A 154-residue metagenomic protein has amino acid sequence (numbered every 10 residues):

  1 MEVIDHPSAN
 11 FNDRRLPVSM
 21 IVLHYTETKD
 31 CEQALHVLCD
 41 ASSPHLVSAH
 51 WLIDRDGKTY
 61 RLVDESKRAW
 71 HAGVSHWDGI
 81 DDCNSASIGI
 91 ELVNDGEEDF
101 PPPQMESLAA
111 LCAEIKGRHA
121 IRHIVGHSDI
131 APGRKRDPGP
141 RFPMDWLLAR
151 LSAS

Functional and structural regions predicted by a protein language model:
M1-D81: N-terminal catalytic cores of peptidoglycan-degrading enzymes
R14-R15, A86, D95-S154: Basic/polar, cationic surfaces and motifs that engage anionic cell-wall and phosphate/carboxylate ligands
D81-G89: Short coil-to-beta-strand
E91-V93: Short loop/turn segments at strand-loop or loop-helix junctions that form parts of catalytic or ligand-binding pockets
